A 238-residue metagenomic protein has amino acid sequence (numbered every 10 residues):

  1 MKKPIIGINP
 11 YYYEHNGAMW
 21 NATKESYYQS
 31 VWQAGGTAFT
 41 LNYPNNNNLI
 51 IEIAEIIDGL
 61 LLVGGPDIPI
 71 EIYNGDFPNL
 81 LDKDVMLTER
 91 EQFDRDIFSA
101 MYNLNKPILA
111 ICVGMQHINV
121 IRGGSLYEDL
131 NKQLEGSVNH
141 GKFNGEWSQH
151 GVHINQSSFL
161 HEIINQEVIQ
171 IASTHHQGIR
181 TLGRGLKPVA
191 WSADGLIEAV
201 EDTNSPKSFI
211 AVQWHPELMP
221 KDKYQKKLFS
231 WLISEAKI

Functional and structural regions predicted by a protein language model:
M1-L109, V120, N131-I163, Q170 (+3 more regions): N-terminal beta1-alpha1 cap of cysteine-dependent amidohydrolase-like domains
C112: Conserved G/P- and acidic residue-centered "switch" motifs that form tight phosphate/ATP-binding loops in soluble
M115: The feature captures the ABC ATPase H-loop/switch
G123-Y127: Post-Walker A helix-loop "phosphate-sensing" segment adjacent to the P-loop in P-loop NTPases
I210-Q213: Active-site-proximal beta-strand elements of phosphoester/diester hydrolases
